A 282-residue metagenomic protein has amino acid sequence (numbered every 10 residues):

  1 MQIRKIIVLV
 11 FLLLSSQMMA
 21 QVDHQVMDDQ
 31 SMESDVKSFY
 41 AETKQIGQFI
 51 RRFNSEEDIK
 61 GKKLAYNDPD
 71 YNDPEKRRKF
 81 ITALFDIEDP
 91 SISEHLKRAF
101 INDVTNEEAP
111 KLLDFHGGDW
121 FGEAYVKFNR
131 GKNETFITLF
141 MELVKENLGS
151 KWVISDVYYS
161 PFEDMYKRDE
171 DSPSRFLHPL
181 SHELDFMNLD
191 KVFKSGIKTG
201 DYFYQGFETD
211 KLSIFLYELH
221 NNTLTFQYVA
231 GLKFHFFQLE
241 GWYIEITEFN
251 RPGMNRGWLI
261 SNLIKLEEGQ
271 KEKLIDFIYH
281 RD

Functional and structural regions predicted by a protein language model:
M1-S38: Bacterial Sec-dependent N-terminal signal peptides
Q2, M19, Y159, Y204-F207 (+2 more regions): Hydrophobic transmembrane signal anchors and adjacent membrane-proximal interface regions, especially in viral
V26-R98, M165, D169-S172, F176-H220: Core segments of small alpha/beta cavity-forming domains
S31-S55, L112-K167: Long, acidic/polar, low-complexity amphipathic helices and coiled-coil-like
K63-G149: Short N-terminal edge-element motif at the start of the domain
D114-W120, N147, F226-G231, R251-M254: Short, ordered beta-strand-loop transition motifs
E134-K191, G196, K233-D282: Short beta-strand edge/turn micro-motifs at domain boundaries
S213-Q238: Long terminal regulatory regions of eukaryotic proteins
